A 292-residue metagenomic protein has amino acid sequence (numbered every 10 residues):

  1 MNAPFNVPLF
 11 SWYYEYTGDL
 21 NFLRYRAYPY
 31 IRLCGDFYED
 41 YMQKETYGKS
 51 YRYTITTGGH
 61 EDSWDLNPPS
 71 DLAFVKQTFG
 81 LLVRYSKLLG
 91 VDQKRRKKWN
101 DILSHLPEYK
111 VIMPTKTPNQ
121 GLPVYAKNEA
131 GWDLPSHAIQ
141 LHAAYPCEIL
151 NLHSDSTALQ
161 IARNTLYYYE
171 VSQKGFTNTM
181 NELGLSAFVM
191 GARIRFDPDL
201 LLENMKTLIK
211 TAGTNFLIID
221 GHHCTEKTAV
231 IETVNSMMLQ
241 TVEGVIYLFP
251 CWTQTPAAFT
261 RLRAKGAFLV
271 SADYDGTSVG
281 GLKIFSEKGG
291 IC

Functional and structural regions predicted by a protein language model:
M1-L20, Y25, L72-V245, G280: Active-site core of glycosidic bond-cleaving carbohydrate-active enzymes
L23-R32, S50-G58, N164, L202-T207 (+1 more regions): Beta-strand segments within the central parallel beta-sheet cores of soluble alpha/beta enzyme folds
L33-L88: Acidic/histidine-rich catalytic neighborhood
T54-T56, L269-D273, K283: Structured core elements
I55-N67, G213-H223, Q254-A257: Short beta-alpha connecting loops at secondary-structure transitions that line or flank enzyme active sites
G58, R96-S104, F249-P256: A glycine-rich phosphate-binding loop feature that marks nucleotide/adenosyl-phosphate handling sites
G221-S271, D275: Catalytic cores of secreted or luminal carbohydrate-active enzymes
L282-C292: Surface-exposed beta-strand/loop patches in extracellular or lumenal glycoproteins
